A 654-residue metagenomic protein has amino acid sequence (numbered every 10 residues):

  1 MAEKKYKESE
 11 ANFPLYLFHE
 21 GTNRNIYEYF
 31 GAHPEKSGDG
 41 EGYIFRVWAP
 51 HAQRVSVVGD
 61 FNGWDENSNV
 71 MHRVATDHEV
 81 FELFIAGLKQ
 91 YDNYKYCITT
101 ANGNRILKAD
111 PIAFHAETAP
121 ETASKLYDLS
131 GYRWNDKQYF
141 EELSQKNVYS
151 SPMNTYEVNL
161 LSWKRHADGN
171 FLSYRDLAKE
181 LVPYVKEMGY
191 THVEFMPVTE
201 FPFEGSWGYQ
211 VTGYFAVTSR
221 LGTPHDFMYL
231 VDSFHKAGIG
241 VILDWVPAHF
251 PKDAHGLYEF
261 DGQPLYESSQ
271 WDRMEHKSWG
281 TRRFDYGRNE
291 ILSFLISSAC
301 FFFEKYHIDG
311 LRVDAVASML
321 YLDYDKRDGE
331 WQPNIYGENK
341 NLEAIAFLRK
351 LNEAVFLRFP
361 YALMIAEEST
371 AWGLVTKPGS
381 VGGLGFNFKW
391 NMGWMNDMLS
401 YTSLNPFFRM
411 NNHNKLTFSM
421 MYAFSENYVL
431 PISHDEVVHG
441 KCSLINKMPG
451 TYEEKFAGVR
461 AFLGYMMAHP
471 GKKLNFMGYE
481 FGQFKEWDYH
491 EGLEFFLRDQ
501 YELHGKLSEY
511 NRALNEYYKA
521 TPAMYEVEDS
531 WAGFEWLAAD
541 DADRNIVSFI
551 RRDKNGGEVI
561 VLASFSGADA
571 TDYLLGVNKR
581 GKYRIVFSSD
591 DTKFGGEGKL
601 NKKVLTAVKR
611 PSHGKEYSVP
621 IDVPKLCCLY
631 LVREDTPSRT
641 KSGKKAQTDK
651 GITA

Functional and structural regions predicted by a protein language model:
M1-P152, L161, Y174-G189, E453-F456 (+2 more regions): Carbohydrate-interacting/catalytic domains
A49-H51, A75, G87, N159-K164 (+9 more regions): Short, flexible loop/turn elements at secondary-structure junctions
R105-I106, K164-H166, F201-E204, H249-D253 (+6 more regions): Short catalytic/ligand-binding loop motif for oxyanion handling, primarily in non-cytosolic enzymes, centered on
E117, Y132, K137-M153, N159-K340 (+2 more regions): Substrate-binding/active-site clefts of carbohydrate-active enzymes
P120, H307-D309, R327-E491, R498 (+3 more regions): Conserved alpha/beta catalytic core and glycan-binding cleft of carbohydrate-active enzymes
E180-L181, D226, L230, I291-F302 (+4 more regions): Alpha-helical packing segments of well-folded alpha/beta enzyme cores
